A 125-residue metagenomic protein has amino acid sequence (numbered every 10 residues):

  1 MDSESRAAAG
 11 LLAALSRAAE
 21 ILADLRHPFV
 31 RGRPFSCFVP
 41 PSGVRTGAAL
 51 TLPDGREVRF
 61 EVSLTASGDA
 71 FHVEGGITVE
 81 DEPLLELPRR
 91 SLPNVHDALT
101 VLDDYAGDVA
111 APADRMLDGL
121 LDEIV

Functional and structural regions predicted by a protein language model:
M1-G55, D118-V125: Negatively charged, low-complexity tracts enriched in Asp/Glu with abundant Ser/Thr
A7, L11, V62-L64, V109 (+1 more regions): Hydrophobic face of amphipathic alpha-helices
G47-G107, A111: Intrinsically disordered, low-complexity regulatory segments enriched in Ser/Thr/Pro and charged residues
D103-V125: Acidic, proline/glycine-rich low-complexity IDRs
